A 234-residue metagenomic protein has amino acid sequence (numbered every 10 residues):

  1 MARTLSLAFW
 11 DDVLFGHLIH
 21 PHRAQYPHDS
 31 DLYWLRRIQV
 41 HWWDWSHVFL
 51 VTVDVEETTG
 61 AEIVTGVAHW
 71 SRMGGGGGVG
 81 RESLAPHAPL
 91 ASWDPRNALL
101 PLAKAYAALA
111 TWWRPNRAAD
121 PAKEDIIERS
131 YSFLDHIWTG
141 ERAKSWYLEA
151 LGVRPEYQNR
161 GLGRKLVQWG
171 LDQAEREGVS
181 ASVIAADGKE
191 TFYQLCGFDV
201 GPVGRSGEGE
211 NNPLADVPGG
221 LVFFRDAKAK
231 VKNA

Functional and structural regions predicted by a protein language model:
A2-W10, A68, R176, Y193 (+1 more regions): N-terminal secretory/targeting leader peptides
R3-Q25, H41: Helix-loop element at the rim of GNAT/NAT acetyltransferase active sites that forms part of the acceptor-substrate
A24-Q25, D29-V51, V55, G75 (+2 more regions): A short helix-loop-beta-strand connector motif used in the catalytic cores of GNAT acetyltransferases and, in some
A61-I63, V67-G152, R205-P218, A229-N233: Conserved acyl-donor/pantetheine-binding loop and adjacent beta-alpha core of acyl/acetyltransferases and related
K144-W146, Q173-A186: Conserved GNAT acetyl-CoA-binding A-motif
L151-Q158, S182-F192, S206-E208, D216 (+1 more regions): Conserved beta-strand-loop-alpha-helix junction that forms the acyl-donor binding cleft
V153, N159-D172, L195: Conserved acetyl-CoA-binding loop-helix of GNAT-fold acetyltransferases
R164, R176-G178, D187-G207: Conserved active-site alpha-helix within GNAT-family acetyltransferase domains
